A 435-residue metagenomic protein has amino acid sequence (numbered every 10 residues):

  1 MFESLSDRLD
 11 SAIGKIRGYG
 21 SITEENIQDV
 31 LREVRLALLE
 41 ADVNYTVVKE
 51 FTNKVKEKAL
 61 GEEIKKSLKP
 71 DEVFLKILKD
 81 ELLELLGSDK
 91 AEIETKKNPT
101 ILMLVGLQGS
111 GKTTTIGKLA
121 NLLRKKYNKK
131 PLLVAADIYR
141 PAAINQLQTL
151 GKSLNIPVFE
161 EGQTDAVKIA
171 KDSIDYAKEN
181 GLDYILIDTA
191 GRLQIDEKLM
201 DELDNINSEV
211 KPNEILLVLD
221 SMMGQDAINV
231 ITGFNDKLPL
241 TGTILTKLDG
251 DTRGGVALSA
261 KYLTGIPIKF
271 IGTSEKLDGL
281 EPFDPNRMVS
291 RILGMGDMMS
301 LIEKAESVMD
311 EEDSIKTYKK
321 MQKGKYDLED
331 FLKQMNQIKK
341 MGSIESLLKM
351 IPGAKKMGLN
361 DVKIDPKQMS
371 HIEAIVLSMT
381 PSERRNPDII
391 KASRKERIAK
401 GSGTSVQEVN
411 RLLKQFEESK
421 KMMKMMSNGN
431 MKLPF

Functional and structural regions predicted by a protein language model:
F2-Y19, T189, R287-F435: Long amphipathic alpha-helical segments used for membrane anchoring, targeting, substrate engagement, or oligomerization
L9-A136, A143-Q163, I169-E179, D183-I187: Primarily NTPase-proximal linker/entry elements flanking Walker-type ATP/GTP-binding cores
I16, D42, L78, L107 (+9 more regions): Residue-level signature of catalytic and energy-coupling elements of molecular machines, predominantly ATP/GTP-dependent
Y19, E92-K96, V105-Q108, L123-R124 (+13 more regions): Replace "in large, NTP-powered and nucleic-acid-processing enzymes" with "in large, NTP-powered factors and other
K126-L132, L154-V158, D183-I185, V210-I215 (+2 more regions): Short, surface-exposed connector motifs at secondary-structure boundaries
I138-Y139, Q163, T189-G191, S221-M222 (+1 more regions): Conserved Walker B
P141-L147, A227-V230: Short, glycine/polar-rich helix-capping loops at beta-to-alpha or helix-loop-helix junctions that flank or form
A170-I174, L182, Q194, K198-S208 (+1 more regions): Conserved phosphate-handling catalytic cores of large alpha/beta enzymes
